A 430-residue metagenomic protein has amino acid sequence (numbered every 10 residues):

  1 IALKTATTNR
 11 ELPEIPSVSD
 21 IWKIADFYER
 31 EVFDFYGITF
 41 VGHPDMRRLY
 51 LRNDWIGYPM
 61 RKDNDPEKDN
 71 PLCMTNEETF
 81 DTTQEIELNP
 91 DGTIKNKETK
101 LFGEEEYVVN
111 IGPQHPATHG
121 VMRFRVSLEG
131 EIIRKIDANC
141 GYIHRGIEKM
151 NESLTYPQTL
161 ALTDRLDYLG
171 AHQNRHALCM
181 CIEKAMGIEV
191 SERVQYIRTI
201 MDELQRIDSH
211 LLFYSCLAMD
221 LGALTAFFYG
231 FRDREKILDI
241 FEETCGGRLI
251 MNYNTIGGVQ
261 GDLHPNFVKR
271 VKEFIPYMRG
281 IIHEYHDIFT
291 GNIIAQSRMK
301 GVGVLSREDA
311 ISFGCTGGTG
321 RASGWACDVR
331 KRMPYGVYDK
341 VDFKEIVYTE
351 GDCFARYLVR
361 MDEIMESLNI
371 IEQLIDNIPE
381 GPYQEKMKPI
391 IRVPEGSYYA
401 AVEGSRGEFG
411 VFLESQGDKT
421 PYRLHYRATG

Functional and structural regions predicted by a protein language model:
I1-A117, V121, H425-G430: Conserved helix-adjacent loop modules within structured domains
N53, L88-H119, S127-G430: Active-site bordering "gate/hinge" segments that shape substrate access to catalytic or cofactor-binding pockets
F124: Conserved beta-strand and immediately adjacent loop positions that scaffold enzyme active sites
